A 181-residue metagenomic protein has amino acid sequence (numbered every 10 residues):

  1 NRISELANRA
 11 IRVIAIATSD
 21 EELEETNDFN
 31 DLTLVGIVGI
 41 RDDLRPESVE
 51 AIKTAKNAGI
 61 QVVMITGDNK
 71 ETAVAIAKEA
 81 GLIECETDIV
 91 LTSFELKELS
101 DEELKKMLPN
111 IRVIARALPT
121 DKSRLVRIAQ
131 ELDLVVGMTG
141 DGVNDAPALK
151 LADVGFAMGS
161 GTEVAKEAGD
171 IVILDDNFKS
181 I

Functional and structural regions predicted by a protein language model:
N1-I128, L132, A146, S160 (+1 more regions): Cytosolic catalytic headpieces and adjacent flexible linkers of membrane translocases
M64, V136-G137, D141: Hydrophobic "anchor" residues on beta-strands that sit immediately upstream of conserved functional sites
V113-A115, G137-T139, F156: Structural motif
V126, G137, K166-E167: Extended hydrophobic-aromatic, low-complexity segments
A129-G137, D153: Short beta-strand/loop segments at the ligand-binding rim of alpha/beta enzyme cores
G142-I181: Mg2+-dependent phosphoryl-transfer enzymes with acidic/Ser/Thr/Gly-rich catalytic loops
